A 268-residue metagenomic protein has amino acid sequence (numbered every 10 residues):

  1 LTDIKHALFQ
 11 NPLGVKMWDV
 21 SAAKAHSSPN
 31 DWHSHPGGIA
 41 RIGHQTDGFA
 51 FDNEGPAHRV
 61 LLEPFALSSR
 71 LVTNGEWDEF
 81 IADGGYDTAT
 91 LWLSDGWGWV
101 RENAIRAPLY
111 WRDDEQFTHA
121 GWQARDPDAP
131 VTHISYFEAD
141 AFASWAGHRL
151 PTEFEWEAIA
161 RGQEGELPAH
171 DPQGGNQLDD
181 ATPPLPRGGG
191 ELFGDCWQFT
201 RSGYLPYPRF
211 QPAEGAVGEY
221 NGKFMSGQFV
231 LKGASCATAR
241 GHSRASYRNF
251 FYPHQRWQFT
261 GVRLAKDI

Functional and structural regions predicted by a protein language model:
D3, A7-F51, G55, R70 (+1 more regions): Functional-site microenvironments in short loops/helix caps that host divalent-cation chemistry
A57-E63: Acyl/amide activation-and-transfer machinery of modular secondary-metabolite enzymes
G218-G222, N249-R256: Short proline/glycine-enriched turn/loop segments at secondary-structure junctions
R256-I268: Short, structured beta-strand segments at or near domain termini in extracellular proteins/domains
